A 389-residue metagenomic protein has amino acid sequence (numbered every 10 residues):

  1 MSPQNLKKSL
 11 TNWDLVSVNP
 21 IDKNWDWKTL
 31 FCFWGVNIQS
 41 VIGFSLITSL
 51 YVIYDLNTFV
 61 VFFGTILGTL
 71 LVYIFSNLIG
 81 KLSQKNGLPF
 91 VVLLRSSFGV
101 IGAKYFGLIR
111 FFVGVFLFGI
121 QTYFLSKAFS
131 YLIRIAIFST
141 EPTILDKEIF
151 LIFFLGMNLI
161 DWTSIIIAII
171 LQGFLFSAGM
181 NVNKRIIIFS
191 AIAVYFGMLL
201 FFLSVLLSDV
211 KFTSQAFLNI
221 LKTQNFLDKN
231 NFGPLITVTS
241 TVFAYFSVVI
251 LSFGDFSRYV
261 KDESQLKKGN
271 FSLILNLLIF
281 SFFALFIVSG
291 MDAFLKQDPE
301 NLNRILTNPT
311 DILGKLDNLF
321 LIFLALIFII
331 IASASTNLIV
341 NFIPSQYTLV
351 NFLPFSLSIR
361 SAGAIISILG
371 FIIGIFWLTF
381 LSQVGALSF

Functional and structural regions predicted by a protein language model:
M1-F59, L70-Y73, M198, S208 (+3 more regions): Membrane-interface "cap" regions at the ends of multi-pass membrane proteins
K23-W27, S177-A191, V248-I279, V340-S361: Hydrophobic, small-residue-rich membrane helices and short re-entrant helix-turn-helix hairpins that build
Y51-F63, A136, E141, I149-N158 (+7 more regions): Transmembrane helix-loop boundary segments of multi-pass membrane transporters
V52, S208-L218, L275-P309: Extracellular/periplasmic helix-exit of transmembrane alpha-helices
G64-F98, L108-V113, G119-Y123, M291-L295 (+2 more regions): Juxtamembrane transmembrane-helix boundary signature
V91, R95, L125-L159, L338-S367: Helix-loop-helix connectors at the membrane interface of multi-pass transporters/channels
I120, S126, T163-S208, N270-L273: Membrane-interface loop-to-helix entry segments
T122, S126-I135, A193-T223, Y245 (+1 more regions): Hydrophobic alpha-helical segments and their helix-loop junctions in multi-pass secondary transporters
